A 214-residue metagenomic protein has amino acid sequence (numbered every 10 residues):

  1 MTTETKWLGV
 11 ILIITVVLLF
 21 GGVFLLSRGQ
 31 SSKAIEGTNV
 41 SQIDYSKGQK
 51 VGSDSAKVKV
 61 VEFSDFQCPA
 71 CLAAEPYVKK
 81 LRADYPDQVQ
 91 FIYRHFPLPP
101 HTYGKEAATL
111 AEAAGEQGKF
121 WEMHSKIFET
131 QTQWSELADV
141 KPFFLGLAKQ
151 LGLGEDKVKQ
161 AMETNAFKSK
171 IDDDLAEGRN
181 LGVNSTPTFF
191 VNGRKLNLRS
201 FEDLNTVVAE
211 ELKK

Functional and structural regions predicted by a protein language model:
M1-L26, L145-K214: C-terminal cap of thioredoxin/glutaredoxin-like
G29-S41: Ser/Thr/Pro/Gly-rich low-complexity linker/stalk segments immediately outside membranes or between
T38-V40, D44-S46, E129, V191: Residue-level signal for pocket-adjacent positions within structured domains
S41-V58, A83: A short beta-strand-turn-helix
K50-V51, W134, L196: Short clusters of hydrophobic/aromatic residues that line enzyme substrate/ligand-binding pockets
S53, E62, L198: Conserved strand-loop elements at the edges of beta-sheets that form or border functional pockets
A56, V61-Q67, L72-K149, L153-G154 (+2 more regions): Structural alpha/beta surface segment adjacent to cysteine/selenocysteine redox centers across thiol/disulfide enzymes
